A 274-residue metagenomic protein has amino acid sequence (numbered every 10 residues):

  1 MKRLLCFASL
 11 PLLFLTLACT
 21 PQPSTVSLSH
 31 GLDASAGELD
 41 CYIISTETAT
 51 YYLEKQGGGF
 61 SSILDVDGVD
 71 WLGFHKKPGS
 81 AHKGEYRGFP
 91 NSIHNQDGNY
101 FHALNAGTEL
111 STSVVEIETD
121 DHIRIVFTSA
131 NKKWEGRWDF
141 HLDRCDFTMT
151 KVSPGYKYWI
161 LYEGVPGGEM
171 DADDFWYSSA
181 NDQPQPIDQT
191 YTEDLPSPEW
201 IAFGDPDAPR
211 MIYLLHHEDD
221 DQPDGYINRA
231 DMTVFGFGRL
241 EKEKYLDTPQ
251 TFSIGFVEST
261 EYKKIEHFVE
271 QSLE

Functional and structural regions predicted by a protein language model:
M1-A8: Bacterial N-terminal signal peptides that target proteins for export
T16-A18: C-terminal motif of bacterial Sec signal peptides marking the signal peptidase cleavage site
T20-S24: Bacterial lipoprotein signal-peptidase II cleavage site
V26-E47, Q56, A202-E274: Beta-strand-rich recognition/accessory modules
L39-S111, D121: Acidic-aromatic substrate-binding/catalytic surfaces of carbohydrate-active enzymes
Y86-D143, P154-L161: Extended, loop-rich substrate-binding clefts of extracytoplasmic carbohydrate-active enzymes
H141-N181: Acidic (Asp/Glu-rich), glycine- and aromatic
S178-I212: A recognition module on extended beta-rich or small alphabeta surfaces enriched in W/G with H and D/E
